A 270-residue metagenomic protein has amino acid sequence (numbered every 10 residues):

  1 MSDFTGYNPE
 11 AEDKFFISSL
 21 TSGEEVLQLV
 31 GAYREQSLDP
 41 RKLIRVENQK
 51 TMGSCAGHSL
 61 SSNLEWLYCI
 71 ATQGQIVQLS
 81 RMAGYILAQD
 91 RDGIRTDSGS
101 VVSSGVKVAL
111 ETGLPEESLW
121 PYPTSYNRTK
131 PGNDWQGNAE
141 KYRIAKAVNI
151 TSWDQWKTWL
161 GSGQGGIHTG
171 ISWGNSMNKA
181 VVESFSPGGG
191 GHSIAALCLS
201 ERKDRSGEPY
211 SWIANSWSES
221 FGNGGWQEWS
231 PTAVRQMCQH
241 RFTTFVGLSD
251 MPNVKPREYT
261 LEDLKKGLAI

Functional and structural regions predicted by a protein language model:
M1-V77, D97-E117, P256-E258, E262-I270: Structured alpha-helical subdomains that flank or immediately precede key functional sites
D3-F4, D90-A214, E219-I270: Predominantly the structural core of cysteine protease catalytic domains
Q36-R41, S80-Y85, P131-D134: Short amphipathic alpha-helical segments, especially helix-boundary/capping motifs
H58, Y85, W120-Y122: Aromatic side chains
I76-D92: Acidic helix-start/capping segments at beta-turn-to-alpha-helix junctions
